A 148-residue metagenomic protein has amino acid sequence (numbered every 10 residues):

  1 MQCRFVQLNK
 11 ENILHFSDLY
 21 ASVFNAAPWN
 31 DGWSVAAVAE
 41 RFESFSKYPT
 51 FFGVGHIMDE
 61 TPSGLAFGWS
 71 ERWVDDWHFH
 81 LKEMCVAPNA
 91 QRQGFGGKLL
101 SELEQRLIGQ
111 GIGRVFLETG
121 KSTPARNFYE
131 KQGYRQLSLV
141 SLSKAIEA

Functional and structural regions predicted by a protein language model:
C3-L14, D18-W77, K82, A87 (+2 more regions): Acetyl-CoA-dependent GNAT
Q7, T119-G120: Conserved residues at beta->alpha junctions
A39, R126-N127, A148: Short Asp/Glu-rich motifs
E71-W73, V86-N89, S122-P124, E147: Short coil/turn motifs at secondary-structure junctions
D76, G94, P124: Residues that form or flank phosphate/diphosphate-binding pockets in enzymes that use nucleotide phosphates
L81, V115-T119: Conserved hydrophobic beta-strand within the GNAT/NAT acetyltransferase core sheet that lines the active-site cleft
R92-L100: Glycine-rich acyl-CoA binding loop
G97, G109, G113, K121-S138 (+1 more regions): Conserved active-site alpha-helix within GNAT-family acetyltransferase domains
